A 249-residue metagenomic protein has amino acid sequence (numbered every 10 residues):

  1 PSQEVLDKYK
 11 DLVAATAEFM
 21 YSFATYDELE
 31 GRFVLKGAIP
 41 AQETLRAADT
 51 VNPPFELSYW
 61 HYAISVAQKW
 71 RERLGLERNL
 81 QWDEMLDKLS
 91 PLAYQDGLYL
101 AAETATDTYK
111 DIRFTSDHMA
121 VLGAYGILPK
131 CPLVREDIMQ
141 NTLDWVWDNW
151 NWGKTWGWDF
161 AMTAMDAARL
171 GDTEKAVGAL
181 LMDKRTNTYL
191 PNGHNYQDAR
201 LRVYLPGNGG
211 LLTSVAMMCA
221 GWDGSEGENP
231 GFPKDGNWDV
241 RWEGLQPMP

Functional and structural regions predicted by a protein language model:
P1-D11, P53-D223: Active-site core of glycosidic bond-cleaving carbohydrate-active enzymes
K8, T25-L35, L76-W82, E228: Short, glycine/acidic-rich hinge or "gate" loops at secondary-structure transitions that mediate conformational
A15-R73: Acidic/histidine-rich catalytic neighborhood
T25-Y26, D49, F114-S116, L245-M248: A general structural signal for short secondary-structure junctions and capping/turn motifs
N229-P249: Surface beta-strand/loop "capping" patches
